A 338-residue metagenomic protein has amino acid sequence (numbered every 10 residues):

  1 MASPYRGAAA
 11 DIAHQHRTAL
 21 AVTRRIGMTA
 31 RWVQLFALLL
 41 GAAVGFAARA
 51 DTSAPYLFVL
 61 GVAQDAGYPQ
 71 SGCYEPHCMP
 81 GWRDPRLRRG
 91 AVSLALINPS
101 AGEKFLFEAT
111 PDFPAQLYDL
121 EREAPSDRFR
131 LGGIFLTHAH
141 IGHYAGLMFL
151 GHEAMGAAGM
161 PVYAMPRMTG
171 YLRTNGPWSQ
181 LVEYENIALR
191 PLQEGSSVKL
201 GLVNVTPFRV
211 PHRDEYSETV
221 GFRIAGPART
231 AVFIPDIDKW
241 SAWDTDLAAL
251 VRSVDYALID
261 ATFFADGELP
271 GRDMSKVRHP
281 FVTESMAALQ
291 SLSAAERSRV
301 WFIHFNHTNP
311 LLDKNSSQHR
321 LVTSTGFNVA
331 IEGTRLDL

Functional and structural regions predicted by a protein language model:
S3, L20-A21, G27: Short, low-complexity intrinsically disordered segments enriched in A/P/G/S/L with frequent Arg, especially at protein
Y5, D11-H16: Intrinsic-disorder-associated, low-complexity terminal segments enriched in Asp/Asn/His/Tyr and depleted of Lys/Arg
Q34-A43: Bacterial N-terminal signal peptides
F46-A50: Sec/Tat signal peptide C-region and signal peptidase I cleavage site
D51-R122, S126, L189-L250, T334-L338: Core dinuclear metal-dependent hydrolase active-site scaffold
G90, I97-Y163, S253-D255: Active-site metal-binding motif and surrounding structural segment of the metallo-beta-lactamase
R167-G176: A short, active-site helix/loop in glycosyltransferases that binds the activated sugar's phosphate group
A228-T230, I237-R335: Cap/insert and terminal regions of metallo-dependent hydrolase folds
